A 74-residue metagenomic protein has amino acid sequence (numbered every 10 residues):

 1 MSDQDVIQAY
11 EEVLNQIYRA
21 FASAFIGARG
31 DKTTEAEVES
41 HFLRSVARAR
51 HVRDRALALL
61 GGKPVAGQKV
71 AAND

Functional and structural regions predicted by a protein language model:
M1-D74: Soluble, non-transmembrane alpha-helical interaction regions
